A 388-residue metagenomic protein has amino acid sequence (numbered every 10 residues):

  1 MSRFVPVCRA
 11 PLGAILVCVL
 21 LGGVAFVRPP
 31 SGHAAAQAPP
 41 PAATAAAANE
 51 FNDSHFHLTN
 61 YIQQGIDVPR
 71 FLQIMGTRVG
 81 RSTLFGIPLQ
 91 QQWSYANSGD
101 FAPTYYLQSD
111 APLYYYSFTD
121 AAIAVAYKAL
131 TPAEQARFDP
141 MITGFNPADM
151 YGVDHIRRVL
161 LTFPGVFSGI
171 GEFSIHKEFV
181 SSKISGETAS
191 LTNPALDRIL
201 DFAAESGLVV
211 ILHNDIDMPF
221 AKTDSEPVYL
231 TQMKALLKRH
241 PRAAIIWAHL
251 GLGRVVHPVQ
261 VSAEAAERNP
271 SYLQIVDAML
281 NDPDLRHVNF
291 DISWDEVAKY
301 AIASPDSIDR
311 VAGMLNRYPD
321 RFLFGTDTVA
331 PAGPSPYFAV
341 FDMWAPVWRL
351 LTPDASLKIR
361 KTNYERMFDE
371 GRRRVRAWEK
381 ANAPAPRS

Functional and structural regions predicted by a protein language model:
S2-F4, R9, F26, Q37-A45 (+6 more regions): Mid-to-C-terminal alpha-helical segments outside catalytic/metal-binding sites
P11-R28: Bacterial N-terminal signal peptides
A34-K128: An N-terminally biased module of ancient metal coordination in phosphate/nucleic-acid-related enzymes
A43-A46, F71-T77, I123-R137, I156-S168 (+4 more regions): Acidic (Asp/Glu)-rich catalytic clusters
N49, S98-M218, K222-D224: Active-site gating/metal-coordination segments in enzymes
N52-F56, R81-F85, F138-I142, G169-G171 (+4 more regions): Hydrophobic faces of well-ordered beta-strands that scaffold small-molecule active sites in alpha/beta enzyme cores
L58-D67, L89-W93, L113-T119, F145-V153 (+7 more regions): Acidic-and-aromatic substrate-binding clefts and catalytic sites of carbohydrate-active enzymes
K177, I184-L323, R387: Catalytic pocket-lining loop regions of alpha/beta-barrel enzymes, especially the amidohydrolase/enolase/GH5 lineages
